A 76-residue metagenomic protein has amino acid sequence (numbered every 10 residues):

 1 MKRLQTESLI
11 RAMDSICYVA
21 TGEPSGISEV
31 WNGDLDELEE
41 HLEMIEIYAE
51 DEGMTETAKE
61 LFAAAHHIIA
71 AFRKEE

Functional and structural regions predicted by a protein language model:
M1, D36, E75-E76: Intrinsic low-complexity, intrinsically disordered segments enriched in polar/basic residues
K2-G33: N-terminal acidic leader/helix
S8, M44, I69-A70: Intrinsic structural disorder/low-complexity segments
I10-M13, L38, K74: Compositionally biased, intrinsically disordered low-complexity regions
G22-A63: Acidic, low-complexity, intrinsically disordered interaction modules
T57-E76: Charged low-complexity stretches with an acidic bias
